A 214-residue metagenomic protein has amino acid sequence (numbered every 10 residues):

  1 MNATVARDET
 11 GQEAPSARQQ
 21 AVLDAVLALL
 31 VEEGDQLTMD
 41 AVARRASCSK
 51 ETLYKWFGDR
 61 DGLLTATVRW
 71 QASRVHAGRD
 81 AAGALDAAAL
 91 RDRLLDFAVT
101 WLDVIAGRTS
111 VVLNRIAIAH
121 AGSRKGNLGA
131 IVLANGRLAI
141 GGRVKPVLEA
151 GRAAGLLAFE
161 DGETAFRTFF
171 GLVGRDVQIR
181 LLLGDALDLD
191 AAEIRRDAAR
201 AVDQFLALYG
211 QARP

Functional and structural regions predicted by a protein language model:
M1-E9, D96, T100, G142 (+2 more regions): C-terminal peripheral helix-coil segments that are non-catalytic and often amphipathic
R7-E9, Q36-T38, R60, A154 (+1 more regions): Short glycine/proline-centered loop/turn elements that form peptide/ligand docking sites
G11-V22: Short, Lys/Arg-enriched anionic-surface-contact patches
A21, A25, L29-G62, A66 (+1 more regions): Helix-turn-helix
V31-D40, R69-A88, L181-D190: Short, flexible, glycine-rich and Lys/Arg-enriched loop motifs at helix boundaries that contact anionic partners
E33, W70-G78, R108, R124 (+4 more regions): A short secondary-structure junction motif
A66, G78-N114, G162-F169: Hydrophobic alpha-helical connector segments
D92, D103, R108-V112, I116 (+3 more regions): Amphipathic alpha-helical packing segments from all-alpha helical-bundle domains
